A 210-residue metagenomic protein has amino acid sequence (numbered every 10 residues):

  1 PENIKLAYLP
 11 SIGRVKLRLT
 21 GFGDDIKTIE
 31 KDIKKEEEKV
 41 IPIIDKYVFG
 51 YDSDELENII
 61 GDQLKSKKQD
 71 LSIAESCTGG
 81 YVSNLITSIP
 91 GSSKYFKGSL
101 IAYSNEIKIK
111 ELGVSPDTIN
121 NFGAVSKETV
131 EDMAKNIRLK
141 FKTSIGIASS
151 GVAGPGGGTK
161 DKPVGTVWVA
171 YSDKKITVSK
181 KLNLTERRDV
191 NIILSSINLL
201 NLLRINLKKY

Functional and structural regions predicted by a protein language model:
P1-K39: An accessory alpha-helical subdomain
K27-D32, E37-Y210: Short alpha-helical segments enriched in small residues
